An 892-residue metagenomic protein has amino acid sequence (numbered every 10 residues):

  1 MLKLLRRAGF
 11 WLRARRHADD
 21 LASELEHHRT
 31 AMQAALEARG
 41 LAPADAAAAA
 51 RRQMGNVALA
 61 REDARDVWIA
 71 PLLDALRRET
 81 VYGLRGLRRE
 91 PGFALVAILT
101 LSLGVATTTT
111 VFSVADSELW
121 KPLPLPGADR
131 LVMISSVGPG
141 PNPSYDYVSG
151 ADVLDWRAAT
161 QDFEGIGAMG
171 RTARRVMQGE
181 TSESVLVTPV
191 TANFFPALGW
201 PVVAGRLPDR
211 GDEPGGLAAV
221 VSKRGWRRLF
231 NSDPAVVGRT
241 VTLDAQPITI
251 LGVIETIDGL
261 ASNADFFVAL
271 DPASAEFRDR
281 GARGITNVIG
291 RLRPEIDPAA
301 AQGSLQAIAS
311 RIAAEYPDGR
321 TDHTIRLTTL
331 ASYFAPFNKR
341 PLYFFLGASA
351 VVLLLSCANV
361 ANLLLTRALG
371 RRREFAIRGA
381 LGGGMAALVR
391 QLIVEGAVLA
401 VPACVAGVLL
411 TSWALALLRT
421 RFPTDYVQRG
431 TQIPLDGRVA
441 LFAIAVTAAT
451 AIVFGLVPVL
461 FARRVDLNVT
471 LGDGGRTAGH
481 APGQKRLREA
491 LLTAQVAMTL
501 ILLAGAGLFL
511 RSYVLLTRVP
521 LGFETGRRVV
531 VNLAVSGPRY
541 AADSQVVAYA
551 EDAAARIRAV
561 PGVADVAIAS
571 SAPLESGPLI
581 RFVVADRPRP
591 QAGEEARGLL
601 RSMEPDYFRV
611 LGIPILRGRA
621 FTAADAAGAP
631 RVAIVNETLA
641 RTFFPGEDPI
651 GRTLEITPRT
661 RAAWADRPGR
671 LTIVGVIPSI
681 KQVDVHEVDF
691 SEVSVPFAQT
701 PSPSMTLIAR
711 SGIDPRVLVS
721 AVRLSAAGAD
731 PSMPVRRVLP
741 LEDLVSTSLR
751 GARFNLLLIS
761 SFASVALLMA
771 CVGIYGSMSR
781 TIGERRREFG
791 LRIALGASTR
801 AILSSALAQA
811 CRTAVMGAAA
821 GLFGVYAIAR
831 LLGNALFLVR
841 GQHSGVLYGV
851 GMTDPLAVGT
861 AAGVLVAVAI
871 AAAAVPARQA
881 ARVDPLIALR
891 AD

Functional and structural regions predicted by a protein language model:
M1-L99, R291, A314, N468-P482 (+3 more regions): Negatively charged linear elements and acidic catalytic determinants
A50-V96, L125-P126, T181, A282 (+11 more regions): Membrane-helix entry/capping segments
A64-L95, L330-A335, L363-R390, V394 (+3 more regions): Alpha-helical transmembrane segments of integral membrane proteins
P91-E118, L355-C357, A400-C404, R488-S512 (+3 more regions): Short, strongly hydrophobic transmembrane alpha-helices
L103-R130, A414-P423, M498-R527, S779 (+4 more regions): Alpha-helical transmembrane segments
V111-V114, A361, G396-T470, R511 (+1 more regions): Small-residue-rich transmembrane alpha-helices
A173, L186-P208, L217-Y343, A416-T420 (+5 more regions): Mid-to-C-terminal secondary-structure elements that act as membrane-proximal/extracytoplasmic interface segments
S356-A400, A478-G479, V772-A814, A818 (+3 more regions): Interfacial "coupling" helices/loops that link adjacent transmembrane helices in transporter permeases
